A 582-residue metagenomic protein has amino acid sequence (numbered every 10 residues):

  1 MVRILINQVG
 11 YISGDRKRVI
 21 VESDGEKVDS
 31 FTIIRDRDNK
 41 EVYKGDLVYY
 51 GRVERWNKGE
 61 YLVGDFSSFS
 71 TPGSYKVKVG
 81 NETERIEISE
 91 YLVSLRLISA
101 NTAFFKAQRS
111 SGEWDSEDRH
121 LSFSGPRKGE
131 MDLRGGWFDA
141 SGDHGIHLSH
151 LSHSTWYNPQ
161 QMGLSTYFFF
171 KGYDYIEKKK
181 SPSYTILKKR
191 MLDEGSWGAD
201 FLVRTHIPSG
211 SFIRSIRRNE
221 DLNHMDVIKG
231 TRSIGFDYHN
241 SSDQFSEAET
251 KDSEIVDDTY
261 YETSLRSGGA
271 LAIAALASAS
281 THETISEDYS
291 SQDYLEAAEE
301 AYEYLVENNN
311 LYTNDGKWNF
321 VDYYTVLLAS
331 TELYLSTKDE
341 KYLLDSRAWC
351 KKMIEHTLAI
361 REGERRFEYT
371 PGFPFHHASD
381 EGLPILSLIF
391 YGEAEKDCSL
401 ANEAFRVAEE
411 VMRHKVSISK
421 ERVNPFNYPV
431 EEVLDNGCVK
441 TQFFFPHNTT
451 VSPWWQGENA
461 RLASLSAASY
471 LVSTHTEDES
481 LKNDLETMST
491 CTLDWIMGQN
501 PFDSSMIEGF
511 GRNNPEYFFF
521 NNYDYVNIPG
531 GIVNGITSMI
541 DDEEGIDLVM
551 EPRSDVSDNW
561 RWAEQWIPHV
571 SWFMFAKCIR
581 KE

Functional and structural regions predicted by a protein language model:
Q8-E82, L92, A107-G163, G172 (+5 more regions): Aromatic (Trp/Tyr) and acidic
E87-V93: Short beta-strand edge segments in extracellular beta-sheet folds
F169, Y173-I176, A199, V203-H206 (+5 more regions): Sec/Tat-exported extracytoplasmic proteins
E177, I207, T284-I285, V306 (+7 more regions): Helix-capping and short linker residues that terminate individual alpha-solenoid repeat units
P182, T259-E296, E300-N308: A conserved hydrophobic secondary-structure block that centers on an alpha-helix together with its immediately flanking
Y184-R190: Acidic, glycine-anchored loop motifs typical of Ca2+
R190-S211: Carboxylate/His-rich catalytic cores and anion/metal-binding grooves
H206-I216, S417-N424: Proline-centered turn/helix-capping motifs that create local helix->coil transitions or kinks
